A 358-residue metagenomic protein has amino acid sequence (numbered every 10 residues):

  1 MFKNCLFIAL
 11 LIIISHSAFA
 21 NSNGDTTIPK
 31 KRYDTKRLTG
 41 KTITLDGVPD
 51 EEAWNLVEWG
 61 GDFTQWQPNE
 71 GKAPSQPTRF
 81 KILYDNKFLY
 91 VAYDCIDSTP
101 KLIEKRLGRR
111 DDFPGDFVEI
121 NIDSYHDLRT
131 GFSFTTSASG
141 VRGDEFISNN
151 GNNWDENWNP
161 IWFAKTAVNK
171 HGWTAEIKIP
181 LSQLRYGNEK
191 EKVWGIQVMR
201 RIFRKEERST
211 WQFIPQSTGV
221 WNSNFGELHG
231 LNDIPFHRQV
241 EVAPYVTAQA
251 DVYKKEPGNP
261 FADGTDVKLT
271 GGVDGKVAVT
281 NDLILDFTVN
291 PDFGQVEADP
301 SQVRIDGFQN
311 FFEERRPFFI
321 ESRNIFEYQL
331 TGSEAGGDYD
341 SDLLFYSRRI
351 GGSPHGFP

Functional and structural regions predicted by a protein language model:
M1-F2: N-terminal secretory signal peptides that target proteins for export/translocation
C5-I14: Sec-dependent N-terminal signal peptides
A20-P358: Structural preference for beta-rich elements and adjacent junctions enriched in aromatics
